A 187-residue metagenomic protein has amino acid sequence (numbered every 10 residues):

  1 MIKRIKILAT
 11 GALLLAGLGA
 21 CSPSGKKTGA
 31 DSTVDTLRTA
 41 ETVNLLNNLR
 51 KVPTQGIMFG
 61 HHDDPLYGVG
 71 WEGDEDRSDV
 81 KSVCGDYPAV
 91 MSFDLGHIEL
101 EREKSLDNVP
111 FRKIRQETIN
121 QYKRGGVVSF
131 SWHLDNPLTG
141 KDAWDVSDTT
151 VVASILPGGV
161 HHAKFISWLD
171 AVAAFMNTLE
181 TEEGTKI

Functional and structural regions predicted by a protein language model:
M1-A9: Bacterial N-terminal signal peptides that target proteins for export
K3, P23-S24: Short, low-complexity interaction segments enriched in Ser/Thr/Pro/Gly
T10, K51-T54, K123, T181: Generic surface-pattern signal
A12-A16: Core hydrophobic alpha-helical transmembrane segments of single-pass membrane proteins
L18-A20: C-terminal motif of bacterial Sec signal peptides marking the signal peptidase cleavage site
G25-G96, E101-N108: N-terminal module-boundary/linker segments of secreted carbohydrate-active enzymes
G96, L100-I187: Substrate-binding cleft of extracellular glycoside hydrolase catalytic domains
